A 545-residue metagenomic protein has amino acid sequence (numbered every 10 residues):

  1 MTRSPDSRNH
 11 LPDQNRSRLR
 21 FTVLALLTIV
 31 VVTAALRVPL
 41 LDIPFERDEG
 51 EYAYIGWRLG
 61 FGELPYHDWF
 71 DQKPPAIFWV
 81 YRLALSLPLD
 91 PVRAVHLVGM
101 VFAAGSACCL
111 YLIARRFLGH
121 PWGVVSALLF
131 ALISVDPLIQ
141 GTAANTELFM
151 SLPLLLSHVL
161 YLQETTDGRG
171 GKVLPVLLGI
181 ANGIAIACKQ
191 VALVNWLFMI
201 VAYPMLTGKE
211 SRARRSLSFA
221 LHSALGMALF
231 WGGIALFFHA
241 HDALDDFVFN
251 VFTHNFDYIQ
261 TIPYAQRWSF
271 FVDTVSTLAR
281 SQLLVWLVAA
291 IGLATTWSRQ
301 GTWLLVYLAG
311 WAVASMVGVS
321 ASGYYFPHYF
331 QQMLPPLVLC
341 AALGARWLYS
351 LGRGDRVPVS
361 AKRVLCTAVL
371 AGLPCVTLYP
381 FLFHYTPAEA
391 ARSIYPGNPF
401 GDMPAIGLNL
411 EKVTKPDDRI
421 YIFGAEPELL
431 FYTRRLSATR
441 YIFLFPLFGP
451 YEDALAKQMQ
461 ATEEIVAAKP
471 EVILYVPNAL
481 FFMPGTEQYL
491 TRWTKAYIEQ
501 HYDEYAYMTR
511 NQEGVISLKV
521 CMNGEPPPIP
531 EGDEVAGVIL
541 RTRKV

Functional and structural regions predicted by a protein language model:
R3, S7-R8, N195-A228, A294-R299 (+2 more regions): Perimembrane helix-loop-helix junctions
V31, L97-F117, V125, L132 (+1 more regions): Transmembrane-helix motifs of polytopic, lipid-linked glycan transferases
F149-G168, L174-N182, L337-C340: Specific aromatic-rich, kink-prone transmembrane helix
E164-G183, R212-H222, W303-V313: Short hydrophobic alpha-helices at membrane interfaces in multi-pass membrane enzymes
V173-Q190, W196-V201, L229, A312-A321: Membrane-interface alpha helices of multi-pass inner-membrane proteins
L178, W196-L197, P387, P396-G449 (+2 more regions): Short periplasmic/luminal acceptor-recognition loop of GT-C membrane glycosyltransferases, typified by
V194, M316-V317, S322-S360: Hydrophobic/aromatic-rich transmembrane helices and adjacent perimembrane loops
A279-L305, A309, A341: Hydrophobic, aromatic-rich transmembrane alpha-helices and their immediate juxtamembrane boundary segments
